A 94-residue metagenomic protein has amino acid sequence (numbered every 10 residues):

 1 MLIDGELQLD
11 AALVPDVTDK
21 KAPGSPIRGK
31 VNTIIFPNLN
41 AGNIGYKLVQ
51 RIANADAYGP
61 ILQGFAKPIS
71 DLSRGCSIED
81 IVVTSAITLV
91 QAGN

Functional and structural regions predicted by a protein language model:
M1-T33: Active-site rim loops that border cofactor/substrate pockets in soluble metabolic enzymes
E6-L9, L39-N40, R74-G75: Short, ordered loop/turn segments at secondary-structure junctions
A12-L13, G42-K47, E79-D80: Short active-site-adjacent structural elements
P15, P23, D56, P60-N94: C-terminal functional extensions of proteins
I27-I34, N38-A53, A57, I61: A C-terminal functional module that forms or caps the active site or interfaces directly with catalytic machinery
